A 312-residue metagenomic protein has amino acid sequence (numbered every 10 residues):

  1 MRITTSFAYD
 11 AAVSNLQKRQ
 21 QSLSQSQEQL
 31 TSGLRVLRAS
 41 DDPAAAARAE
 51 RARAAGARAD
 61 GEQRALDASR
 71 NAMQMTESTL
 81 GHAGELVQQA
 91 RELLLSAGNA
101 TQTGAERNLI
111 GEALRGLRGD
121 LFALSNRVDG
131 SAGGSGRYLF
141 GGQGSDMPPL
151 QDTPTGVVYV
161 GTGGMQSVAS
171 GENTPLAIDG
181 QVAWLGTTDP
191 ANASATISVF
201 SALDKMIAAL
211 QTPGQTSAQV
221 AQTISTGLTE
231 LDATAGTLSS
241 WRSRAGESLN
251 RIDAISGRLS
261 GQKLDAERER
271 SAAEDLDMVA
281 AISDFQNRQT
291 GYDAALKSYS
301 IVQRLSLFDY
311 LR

Functional and structural regions predicted by a protein language model:
M1-S145, A208-R312: Amphipathic alpha-helical polymerization modules
G144-T216: Cysteine-poor, low-complexity segments in flexible/peripheral regions
